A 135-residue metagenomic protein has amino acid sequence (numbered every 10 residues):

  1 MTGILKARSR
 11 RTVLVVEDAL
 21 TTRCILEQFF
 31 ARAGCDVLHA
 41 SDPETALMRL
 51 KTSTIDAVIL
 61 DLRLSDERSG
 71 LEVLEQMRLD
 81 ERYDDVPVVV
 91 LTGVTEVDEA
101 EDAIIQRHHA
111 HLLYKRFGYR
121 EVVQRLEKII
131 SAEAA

Functional and structural regions predicted by a protein language model:
M1-L14, A19, G118-A135: Non-catalytic signal-transmission and effector/linker regions of two-component phosphorelay proteins
L20-L38, E44, R107: Two-component/phosphorelay signaling modules centered on CheY-like receiver
Q28-F30, R49, I104, R125: Alpha-helical interaction/dimerization surfaces of two-component signaling modules
H39-A57, S65: Acidic, metal-coordinating helix/loop segments flanking the phosphotransfer/catalytic sites of two-component signaling
M48, L71-D84: Short amphipathic alpha-helix used as the core "switch/output" element in two-component signaling
T54-D56, R82-P87: His-Asp phosphorelay/catalytic-motif detector in bacterial-type signaling
R68-E72, T95-Y114, R120, Q124: Alpha4 helix (beta4-alpha4-beta5 surface) of REC/receiver domains from two-component response regulators
L91-T92: Hydrophobic/aromatic residues positioned on beta-strands within the core alpha/beta folds
